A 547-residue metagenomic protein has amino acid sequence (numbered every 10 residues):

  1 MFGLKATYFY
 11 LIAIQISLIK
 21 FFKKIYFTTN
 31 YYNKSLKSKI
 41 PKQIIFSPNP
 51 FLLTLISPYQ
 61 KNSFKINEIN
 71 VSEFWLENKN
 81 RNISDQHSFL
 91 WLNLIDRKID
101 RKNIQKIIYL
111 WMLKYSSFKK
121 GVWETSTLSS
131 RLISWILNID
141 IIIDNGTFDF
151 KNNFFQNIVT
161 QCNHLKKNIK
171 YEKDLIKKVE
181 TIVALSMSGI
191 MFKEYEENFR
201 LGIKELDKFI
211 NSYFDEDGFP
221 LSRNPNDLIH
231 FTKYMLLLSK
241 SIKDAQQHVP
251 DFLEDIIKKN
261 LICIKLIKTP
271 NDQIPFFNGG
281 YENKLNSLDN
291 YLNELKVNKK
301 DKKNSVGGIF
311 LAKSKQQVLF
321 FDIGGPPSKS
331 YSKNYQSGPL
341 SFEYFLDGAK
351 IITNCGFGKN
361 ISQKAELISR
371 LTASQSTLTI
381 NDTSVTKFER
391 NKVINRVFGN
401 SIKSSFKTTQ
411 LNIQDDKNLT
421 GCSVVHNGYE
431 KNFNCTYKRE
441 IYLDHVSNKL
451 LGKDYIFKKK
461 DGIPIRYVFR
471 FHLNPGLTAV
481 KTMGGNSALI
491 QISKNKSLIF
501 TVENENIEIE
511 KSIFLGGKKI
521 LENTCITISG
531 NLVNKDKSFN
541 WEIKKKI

Functional and structural regions predicted by a protein language model:
M1-S72: Extreme N-terminal leader/anchor segments
F2, T7-Y10, S129, N360-I547: CBM-like, beta-strand-rich accessory domains located in the C-terminal region of large, secreted polysaccharide-active
I56-F64, F310, F342-Y344, D454 (+2 more regions): Short polybasic amphipathic segments
K79-I257: Aromatic-lined, polymer-binding surfaces characteristic of secreted/periplasmic polysaccharide-degrading enzymes
H87, T181, G308, L340 (+3 more regions): Residues that flank catalytic or metal-binding motifs in active/ligand-binding sites
W123, L128, S332, Q336 (+1 more regions): Short alpha-helix boundary/capping segments
D215, F219-T353, F357: Carbohydrate-active enzyme catalytic cores, enriched for enzymes that act on polyanionic acidic polysaccharides
